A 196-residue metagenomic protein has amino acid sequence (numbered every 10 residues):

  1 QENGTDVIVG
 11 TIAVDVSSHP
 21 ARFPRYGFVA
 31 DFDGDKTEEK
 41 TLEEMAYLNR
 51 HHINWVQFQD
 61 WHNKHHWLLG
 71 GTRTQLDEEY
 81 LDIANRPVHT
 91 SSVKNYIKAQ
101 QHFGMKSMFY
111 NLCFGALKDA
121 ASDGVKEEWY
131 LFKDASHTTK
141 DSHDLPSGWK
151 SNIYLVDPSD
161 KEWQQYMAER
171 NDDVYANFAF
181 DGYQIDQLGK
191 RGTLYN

Functional and structural regions predicted by a protein language model:
Q1-G4: Short, aromatic- and glycine-rich surface loops/edge beta-strands on solvent-exposed regions
V7-K64: An acidic-aromatic substrate-binding cleft motif
S18-E38, S107-F178: Active-site-adjacent "subsite" loops/lids of carbohydrate-active enzymes
V29, I53, F58, F180-L194: Conserved beta-strand positions
L48, Q100, V174-Y175: Generic structural signal for hydrophobic
H52-N54, Q101-S107, A179-D181: Short, well-ordered coil/turn segments that N-cap beta-strands
H62-V93, A120-K161, G189-N196: Aromatic- and acidic-residue-enriched carbohydrate-binding clefts of CAZyme catalytic domains
K94-Q101: Anion (oxyanion) recognition and catalysis
